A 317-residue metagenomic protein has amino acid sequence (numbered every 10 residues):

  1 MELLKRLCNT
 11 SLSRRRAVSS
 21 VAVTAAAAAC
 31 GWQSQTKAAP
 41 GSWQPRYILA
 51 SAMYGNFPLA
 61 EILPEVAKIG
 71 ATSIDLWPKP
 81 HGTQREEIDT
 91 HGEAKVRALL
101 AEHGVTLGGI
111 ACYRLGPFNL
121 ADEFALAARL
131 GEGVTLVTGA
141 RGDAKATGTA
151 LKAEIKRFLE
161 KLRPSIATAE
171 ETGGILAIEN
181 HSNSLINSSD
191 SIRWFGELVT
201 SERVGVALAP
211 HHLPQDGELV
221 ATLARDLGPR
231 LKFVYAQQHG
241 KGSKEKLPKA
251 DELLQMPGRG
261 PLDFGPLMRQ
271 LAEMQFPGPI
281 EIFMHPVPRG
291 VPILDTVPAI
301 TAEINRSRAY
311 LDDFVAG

Functional and structural regions predicted by a protein language model:
M1-L12: N-terminal secretory signal peptides
V21-A29, E61-L63, L99, H103-V206 (+2 more regions): Active-site acidic/histidine proton-transfer and metal-coordination neighborhood in alpha/beta enzyme cores
G31-N56, P64-E65: C-terminal segment of N-terminal export signals and the immediately downstream linker at the start of the mature
P45-S51, I74-L76, L107-A111, T135-V137 (+4 more regions): Hydrophobic faces of well-ordered beta-strands that scaffold small-molecule active sites in alpha/beta enzyme cores
A50-Y54, W77-K79, C112-L115, A140-G142 (+4 more regions): Active-site beta-loop-alpha junctions enriched in small/polar residues
I62-K79, L130-G131: Catalytic domains of carbohydrate-active enzymes, especially glycoside hydrolases
S73, A167-P261, G265-M268: Acidic/histidine-rich catalytic cores of soluble enzymes
L76-K95, K145: Glycine-rich, proline-tolerant flexible connector loops at the mouths of alpha/beta enzymes
